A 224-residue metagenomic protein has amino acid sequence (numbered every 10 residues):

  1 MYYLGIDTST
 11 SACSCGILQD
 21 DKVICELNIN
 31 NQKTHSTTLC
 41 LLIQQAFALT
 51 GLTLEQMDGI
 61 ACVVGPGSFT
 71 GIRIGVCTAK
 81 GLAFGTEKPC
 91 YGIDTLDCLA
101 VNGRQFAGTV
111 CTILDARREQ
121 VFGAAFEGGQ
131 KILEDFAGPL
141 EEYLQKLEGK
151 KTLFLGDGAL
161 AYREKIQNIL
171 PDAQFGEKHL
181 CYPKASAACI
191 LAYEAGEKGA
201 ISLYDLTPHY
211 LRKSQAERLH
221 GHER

Functional and structural regions predicted by a protein language model:
M1-V64, Y182: N-terminal beta-alpha supersecondary unit
L18-V23, V76-K88, G128-K131: A glycine- and small-aliphatic-rich helix-loop capping segment at beta-alpha/alpha-beta transitions that lines
K22, N31, P89-C181, Y210 (+2 more regions): Surface "functional belts" at beta-alpha junctions
N30-L41, F69, R73, C77 (+3 more regions): Residues at secondary-structure transition points
A48-Q56, F84-T95, G108, A200: Phosphate-handling active-site elements
G59-C90: DPxDG-like acidic metal-binding loop motif
G176-R224: Acyltransferase
